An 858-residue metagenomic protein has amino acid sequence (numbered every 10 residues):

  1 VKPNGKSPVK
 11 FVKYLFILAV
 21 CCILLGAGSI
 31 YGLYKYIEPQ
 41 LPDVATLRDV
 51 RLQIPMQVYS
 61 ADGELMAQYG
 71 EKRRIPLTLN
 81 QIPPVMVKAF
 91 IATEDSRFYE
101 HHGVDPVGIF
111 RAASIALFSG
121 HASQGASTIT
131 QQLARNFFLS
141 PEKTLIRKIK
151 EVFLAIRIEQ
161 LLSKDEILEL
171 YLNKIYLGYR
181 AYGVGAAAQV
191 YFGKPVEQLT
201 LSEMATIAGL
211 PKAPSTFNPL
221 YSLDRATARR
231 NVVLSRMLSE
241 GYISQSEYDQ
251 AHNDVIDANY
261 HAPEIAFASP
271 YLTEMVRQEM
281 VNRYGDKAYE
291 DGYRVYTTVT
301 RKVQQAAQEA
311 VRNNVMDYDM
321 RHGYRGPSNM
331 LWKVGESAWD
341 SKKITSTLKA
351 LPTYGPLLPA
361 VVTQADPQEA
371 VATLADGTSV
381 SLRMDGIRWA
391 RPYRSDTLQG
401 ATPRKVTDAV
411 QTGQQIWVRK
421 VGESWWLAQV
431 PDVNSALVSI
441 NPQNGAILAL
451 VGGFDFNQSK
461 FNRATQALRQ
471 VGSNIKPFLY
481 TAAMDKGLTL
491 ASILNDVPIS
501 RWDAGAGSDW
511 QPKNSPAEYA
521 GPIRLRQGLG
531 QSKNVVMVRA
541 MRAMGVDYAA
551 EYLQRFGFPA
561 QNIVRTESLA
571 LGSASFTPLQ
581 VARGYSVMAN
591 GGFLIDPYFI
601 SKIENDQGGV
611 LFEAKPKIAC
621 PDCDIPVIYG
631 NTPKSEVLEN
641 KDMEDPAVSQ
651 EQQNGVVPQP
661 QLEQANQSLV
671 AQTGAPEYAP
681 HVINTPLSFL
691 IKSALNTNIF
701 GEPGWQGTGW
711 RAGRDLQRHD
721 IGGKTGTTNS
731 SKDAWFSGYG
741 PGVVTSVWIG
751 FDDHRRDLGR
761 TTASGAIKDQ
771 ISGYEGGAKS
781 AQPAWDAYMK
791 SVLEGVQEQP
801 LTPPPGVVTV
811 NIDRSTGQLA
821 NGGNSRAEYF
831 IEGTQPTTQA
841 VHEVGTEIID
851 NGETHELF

Functional and structural regions predicted by a protein language model:
V1-Y59, R97, A116-L117: N-terminal type II signal-anchor transmembrane helix that functions as the membrane-insertion/stop-transfer segment
I30, K35, S119-D376, A540 (+4 more regions): Non-catalytic, structured segments within soluble enzyme domains
I75-N80, T397-T407, V430-S435, Q458-F478 (+1 more regions): Short active-site loop at a secondary-structure junction that contains or immediately precedes the catalytic residue(s)
M86, T297, R301-Q304, Q308-A310 (+8 more regions): A penicillin-recognizing enzyme superfamily signal
F90-I91, M237, A307, P367 (+7 more regions): Active-site SXXK
Y99-I109, Y182-G185, S244-E247, F461 (+3 more regions): Short, well-structured active-site flanking segments
F137, V299, L494-I499, K513-F558 (+1 more regions): Active-site-adjacent helix/loop patches that line small-molecule binding or acyl-intermediate pockets
V255, Q415-W417, Q466-P522, I595-K617 (+1 more regions): Short, glycine/proline-biased beta-turn/loop segments that scaffold the active-site neighborhood
